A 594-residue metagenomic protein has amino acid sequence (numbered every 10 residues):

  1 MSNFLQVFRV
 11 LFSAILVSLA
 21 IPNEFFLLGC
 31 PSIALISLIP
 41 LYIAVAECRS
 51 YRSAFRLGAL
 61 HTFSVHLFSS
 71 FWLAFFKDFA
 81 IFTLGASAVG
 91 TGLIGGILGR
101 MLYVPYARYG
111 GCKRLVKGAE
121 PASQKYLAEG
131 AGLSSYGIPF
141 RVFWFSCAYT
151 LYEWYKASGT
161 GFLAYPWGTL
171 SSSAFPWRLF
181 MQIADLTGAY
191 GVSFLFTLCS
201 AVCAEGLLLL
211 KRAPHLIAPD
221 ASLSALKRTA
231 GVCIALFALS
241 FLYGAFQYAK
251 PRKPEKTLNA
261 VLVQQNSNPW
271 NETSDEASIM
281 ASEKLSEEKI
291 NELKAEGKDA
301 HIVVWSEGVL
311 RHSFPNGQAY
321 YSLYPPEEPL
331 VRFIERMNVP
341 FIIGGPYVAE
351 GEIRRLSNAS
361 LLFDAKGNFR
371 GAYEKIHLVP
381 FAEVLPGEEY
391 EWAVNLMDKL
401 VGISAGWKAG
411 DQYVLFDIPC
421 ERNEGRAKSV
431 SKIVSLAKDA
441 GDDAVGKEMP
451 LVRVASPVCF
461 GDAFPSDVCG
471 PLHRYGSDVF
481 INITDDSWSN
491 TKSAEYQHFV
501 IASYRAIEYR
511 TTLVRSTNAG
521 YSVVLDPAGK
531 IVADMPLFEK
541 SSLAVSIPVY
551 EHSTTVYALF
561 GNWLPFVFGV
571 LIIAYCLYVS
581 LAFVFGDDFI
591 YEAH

Functional and structural regions predicted by a protein language model:
M1-Y248, I483, N490-T491, K540-A593: Membrane-embedded alpha-helical bundles of multi-pass enzymes that act on lipidic or dolichyl-linked glycan substrates
T83, Q265-E272, M397-V401: Short glycine/proline- and acidic residue-enriched helix-loop micro-motifs that form flexible lids or anion-recognition
L98, S286-I290, Y413: Generic structural signal for well-ordered alpha-helices, preferentially at hydrophobic/aromatic core positions
V104, L209, K284-E292, G470-P471: A generic secondary-structure signal
R108-G111, K211, I290-K298, Y324 (+2 more regions): Alpha-helix termini
F162-A164, P254, E352-L356: Short glycine/proline-enriched turns and hinge-like loops at secondary-structure junctions
A174-F180, F237-E307, H312-I334, V339: Membrane-interface segments at or immediately adjacent to transmembrane helices that form the boundary between
E276, M280, I302-H594: Solvent-exposed soluble domains appended to multi-pass membrane proteins
